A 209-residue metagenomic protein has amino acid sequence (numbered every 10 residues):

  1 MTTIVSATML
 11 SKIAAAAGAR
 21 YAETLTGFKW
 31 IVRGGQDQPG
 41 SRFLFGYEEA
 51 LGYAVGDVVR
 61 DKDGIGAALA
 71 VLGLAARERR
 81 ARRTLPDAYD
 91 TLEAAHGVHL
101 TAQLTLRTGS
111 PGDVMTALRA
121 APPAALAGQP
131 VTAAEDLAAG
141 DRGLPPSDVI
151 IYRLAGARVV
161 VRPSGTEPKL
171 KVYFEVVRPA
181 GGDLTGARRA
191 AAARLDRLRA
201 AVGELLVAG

Functional and structural regions predicted by a protein language model:
M1-R162, Y173, A180-G209: Phosphate-binding and adjacent anionic-ligand microenvironments
E167-E175: C-terminal charged capping/lid subdomain of soluble metabolic enzymes
